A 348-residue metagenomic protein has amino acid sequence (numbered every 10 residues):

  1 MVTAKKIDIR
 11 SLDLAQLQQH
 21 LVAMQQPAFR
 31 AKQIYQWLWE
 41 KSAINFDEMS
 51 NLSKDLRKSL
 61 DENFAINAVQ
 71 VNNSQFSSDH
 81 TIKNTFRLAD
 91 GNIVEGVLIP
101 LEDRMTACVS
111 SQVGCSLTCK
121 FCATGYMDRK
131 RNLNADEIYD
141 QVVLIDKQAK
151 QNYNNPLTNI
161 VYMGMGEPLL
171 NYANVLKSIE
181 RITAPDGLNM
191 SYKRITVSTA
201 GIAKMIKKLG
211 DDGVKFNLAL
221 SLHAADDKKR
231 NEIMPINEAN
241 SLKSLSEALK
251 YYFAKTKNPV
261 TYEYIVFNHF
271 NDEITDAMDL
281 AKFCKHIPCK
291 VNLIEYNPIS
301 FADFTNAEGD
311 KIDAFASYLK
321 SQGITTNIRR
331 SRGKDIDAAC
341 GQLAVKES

Functional and structural regions predicted by a protein language model:
M1-V94, P100-E102, K250-P259, Y264-S348: Auxiliary Fe-S-binding modules of radical SAM enzymes
L14, S116, I202-K204, D227 (+1 more regions): Alpha-helix N-cap/helix-start and coil->helix boundary motif
S74-S77, S110-S111, S198, S221: Short linear Ser/Thr-Pro motifs
I82, V94, M105-V109, L117 (+1 more regions): Generic beta-strand structural signal
L98-I99, N174: Residue-level structural signal for beta-strand termini and adjacent loop
P100-L144: Canonical Radical SAM [4Fe-4S] cluster-binding loop centered on the CxxxCxxC motif and its immediate flanking residues
D146-Q322: Conserved AdoMet/S-adenosylmethionine-binding subsite of the radical SAM
